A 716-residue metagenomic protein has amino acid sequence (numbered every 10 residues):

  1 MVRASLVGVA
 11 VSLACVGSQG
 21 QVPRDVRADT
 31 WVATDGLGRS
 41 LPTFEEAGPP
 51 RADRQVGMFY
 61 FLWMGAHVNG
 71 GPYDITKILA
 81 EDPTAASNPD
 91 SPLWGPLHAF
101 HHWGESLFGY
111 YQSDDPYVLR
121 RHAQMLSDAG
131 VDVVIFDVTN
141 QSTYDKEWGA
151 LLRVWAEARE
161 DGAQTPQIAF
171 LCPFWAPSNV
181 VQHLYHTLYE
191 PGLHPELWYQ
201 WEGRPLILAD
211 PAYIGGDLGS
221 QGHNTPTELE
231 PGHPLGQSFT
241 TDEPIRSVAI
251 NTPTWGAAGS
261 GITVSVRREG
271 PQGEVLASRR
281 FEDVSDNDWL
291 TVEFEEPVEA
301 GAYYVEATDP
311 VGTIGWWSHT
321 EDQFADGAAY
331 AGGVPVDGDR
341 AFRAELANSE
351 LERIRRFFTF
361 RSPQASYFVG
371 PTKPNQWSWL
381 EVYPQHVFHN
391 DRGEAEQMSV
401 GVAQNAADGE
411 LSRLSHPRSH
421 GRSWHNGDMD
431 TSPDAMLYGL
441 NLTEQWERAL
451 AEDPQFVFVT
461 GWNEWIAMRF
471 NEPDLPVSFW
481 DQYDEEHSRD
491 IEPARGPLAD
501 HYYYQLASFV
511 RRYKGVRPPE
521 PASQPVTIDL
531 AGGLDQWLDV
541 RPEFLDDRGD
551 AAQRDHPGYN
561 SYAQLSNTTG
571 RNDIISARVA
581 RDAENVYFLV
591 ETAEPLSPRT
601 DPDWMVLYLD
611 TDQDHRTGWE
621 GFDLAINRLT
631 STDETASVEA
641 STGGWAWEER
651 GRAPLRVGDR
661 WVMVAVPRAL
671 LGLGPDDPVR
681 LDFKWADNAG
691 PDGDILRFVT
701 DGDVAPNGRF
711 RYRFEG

Functional and structural regions predicted by a protein language model:
A4-A14: Bacterial N-terminal signal peptides
Q21-I214, A347-D529, G533, L596 (+4 more regions): Glycan-processing catalytic domains of CAZymes
I214-E274, S278-N348: Beta-sheet-rich sandwich/jelly-roll-like modules and their strand-loop junctions
A249-W255, V590-P598: Short amphipathic, basic-aromatic surface patches that mediate peripheral association with negatively charged
V275-S285, G621-S631, R650-R652: Solvent-exposed serine/threonine-rich low-complexity stretches and specific carbohydrate-binding patches
E520-A531, L538, Y608-T632, A669-G716: Acidic/polar low-complexity flexible segments
D529-S561, Q613-T617: Acidic, glycine-anchored loop motifs typical of Ca2+
G532, N585-E594, V662-R668: Short, well-ordered beta-strand segments enriched in hydrophobic/aromatic residues
